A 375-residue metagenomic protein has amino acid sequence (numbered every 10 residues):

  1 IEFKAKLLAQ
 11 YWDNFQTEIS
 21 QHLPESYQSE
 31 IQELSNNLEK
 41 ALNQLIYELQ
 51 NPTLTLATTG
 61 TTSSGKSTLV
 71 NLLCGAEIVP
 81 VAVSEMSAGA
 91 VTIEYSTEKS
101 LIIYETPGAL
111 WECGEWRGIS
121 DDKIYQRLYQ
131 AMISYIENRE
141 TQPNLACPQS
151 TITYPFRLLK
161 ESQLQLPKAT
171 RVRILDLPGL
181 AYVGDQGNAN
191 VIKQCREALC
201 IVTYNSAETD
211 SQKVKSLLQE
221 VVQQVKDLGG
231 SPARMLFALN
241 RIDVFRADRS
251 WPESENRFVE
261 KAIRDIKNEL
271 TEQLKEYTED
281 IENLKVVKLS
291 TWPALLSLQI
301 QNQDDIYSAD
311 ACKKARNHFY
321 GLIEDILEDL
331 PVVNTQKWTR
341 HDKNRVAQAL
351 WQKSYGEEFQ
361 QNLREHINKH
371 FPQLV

Functional and structural regions predicted by a protein language model:
I1-E33: Charged, amphipathic alpha-helical linker segments immediately N-terminal to NTP-binding catalytic cores
Y27, I31-S35, H366-V375: Long, non-membrane, amphipathic alpha-helices that form coiled-coils
E39-K337, Q348-H370: Globular "head" domains of long coiled-coil molecular machines
R340-R345: Flexible glycine/proline-enriched surface loops and loop-helix/loop-strand junctions
